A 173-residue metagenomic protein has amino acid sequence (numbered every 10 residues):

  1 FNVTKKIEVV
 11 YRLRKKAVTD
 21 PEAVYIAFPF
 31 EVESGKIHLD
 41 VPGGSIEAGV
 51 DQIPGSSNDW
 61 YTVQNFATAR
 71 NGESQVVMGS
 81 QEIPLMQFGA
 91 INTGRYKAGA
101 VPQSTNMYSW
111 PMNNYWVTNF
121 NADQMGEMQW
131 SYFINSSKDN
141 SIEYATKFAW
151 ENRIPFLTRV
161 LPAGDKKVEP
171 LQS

Functional and structural regions predicted by a protein language model:
F1-S173: C-terminal (or distal) subdomains of carbohydrate-active enzymes
